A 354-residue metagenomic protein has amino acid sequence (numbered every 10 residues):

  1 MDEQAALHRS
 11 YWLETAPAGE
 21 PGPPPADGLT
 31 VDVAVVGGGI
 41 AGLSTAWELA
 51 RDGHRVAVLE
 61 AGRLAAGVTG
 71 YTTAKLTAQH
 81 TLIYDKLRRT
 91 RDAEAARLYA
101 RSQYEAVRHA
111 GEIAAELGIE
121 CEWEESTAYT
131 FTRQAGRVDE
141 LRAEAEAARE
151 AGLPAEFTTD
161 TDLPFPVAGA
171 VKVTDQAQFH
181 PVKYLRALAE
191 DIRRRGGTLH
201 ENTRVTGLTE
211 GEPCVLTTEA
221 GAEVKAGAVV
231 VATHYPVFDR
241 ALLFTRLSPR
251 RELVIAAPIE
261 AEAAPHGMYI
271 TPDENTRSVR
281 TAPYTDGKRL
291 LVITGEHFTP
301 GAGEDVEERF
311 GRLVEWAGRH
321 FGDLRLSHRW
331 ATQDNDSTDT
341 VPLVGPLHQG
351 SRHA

Functional and structural regions predicted by a protein language model:
M1-V33, R51: Extreme N-terminal leader/targeting segments of oxidoreductases
D2-T15, L82-R88, G111-A187: Flavin (FAD/FMN) cofactor-binding and adjacent substrate-gating region of FAD-dependent oxidoreductase domains
V31-V58: N-terminal Rossmann-like FAD-binding beta1-loop-alpha1 element of flavoenzymes
R51-Y71: Glycine-rich FAD pyrophosphate-binding loop
Y71-S102: Glycine-rich active-site loop/strand segments that organize a redox cofactor
D139, E146-A151, V171-G227: Helical element adjacent to the flavin cofactor pocket in flavoenzyme catalytic cores
G207-A282: Flavin-dependent oxidoreductases
D273-E274, T299-A354: C-terminal catalytic lobe of FAD-dependent flavoproteins
